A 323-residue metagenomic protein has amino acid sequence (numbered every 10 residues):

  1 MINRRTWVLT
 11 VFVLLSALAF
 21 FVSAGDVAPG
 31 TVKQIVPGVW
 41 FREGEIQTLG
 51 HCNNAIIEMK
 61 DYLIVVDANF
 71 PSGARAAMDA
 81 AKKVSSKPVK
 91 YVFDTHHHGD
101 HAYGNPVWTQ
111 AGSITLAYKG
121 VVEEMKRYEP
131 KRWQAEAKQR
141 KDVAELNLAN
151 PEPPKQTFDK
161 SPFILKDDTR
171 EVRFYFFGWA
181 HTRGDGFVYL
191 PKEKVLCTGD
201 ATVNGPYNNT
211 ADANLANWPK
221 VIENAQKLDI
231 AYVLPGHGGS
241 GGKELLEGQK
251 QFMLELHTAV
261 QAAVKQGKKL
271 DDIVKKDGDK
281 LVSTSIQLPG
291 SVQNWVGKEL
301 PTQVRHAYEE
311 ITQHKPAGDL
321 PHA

Functional and structural regions predicted by a protein language model:
M1-V11: Bacterial N-terminal signal peptides that target proteins for export
T10-A19: Bacterial N-terminal signal peptides
V22-G25, K227-D229, S240-A323: Accessory terminal helices/loops
V27-P29, K33-I35, E123-F177, R183 (+3 more regions): Metallo-beta-lactamase
K33-A81, G186-T198: Conserved beta-strand hairpin/beta-sheet module of binuclear metal-dependent hydrolase folds, prominently
G38, I57, D67, A81 (+9 more regions): Divalent metal-coordination and catalytic microenvironments
M59-I64, S72-A117, T157, Q226-L228: Active-site metal-binding motif and surrounding structural segment of the metallo-beta-lactamase
Y62-L63, A68-S72, I164, E171-E255 (+1 more regions): Metallo-beta-lactamase
